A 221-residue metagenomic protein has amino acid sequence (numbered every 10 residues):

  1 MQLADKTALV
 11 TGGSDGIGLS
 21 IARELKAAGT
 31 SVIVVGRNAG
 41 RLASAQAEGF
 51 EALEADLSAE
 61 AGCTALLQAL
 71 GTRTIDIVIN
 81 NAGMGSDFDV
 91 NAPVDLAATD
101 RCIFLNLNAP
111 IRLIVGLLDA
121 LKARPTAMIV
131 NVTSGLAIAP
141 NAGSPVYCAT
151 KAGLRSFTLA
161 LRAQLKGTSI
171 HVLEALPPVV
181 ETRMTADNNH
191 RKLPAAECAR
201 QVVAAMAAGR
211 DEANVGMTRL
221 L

Functional and structural regions predicted by a protein language model:
T7, S14-D15: Conserved glycine-rich cofactor-binding loop
A47-A61: Rossmann-fold cofactor-recognition segment
T64, Q68, G85-D100, G143: Conserved mid-core segment of classical short-chain dehydrogenase/reductases
I114, T150: Active-site helix of classical SDR
S134: Residue(s) in the substrate-gating loop at a strand-loop-helix junction that position the organic substrate next
N141-P145, N188: Active-site loop immediately N-terminal to the catalytic Tyr-X3-Lys motif of short-chain dehydrogenase/reductase
G167, E174, T182, A186-L221: C-terminal helical subdomain
